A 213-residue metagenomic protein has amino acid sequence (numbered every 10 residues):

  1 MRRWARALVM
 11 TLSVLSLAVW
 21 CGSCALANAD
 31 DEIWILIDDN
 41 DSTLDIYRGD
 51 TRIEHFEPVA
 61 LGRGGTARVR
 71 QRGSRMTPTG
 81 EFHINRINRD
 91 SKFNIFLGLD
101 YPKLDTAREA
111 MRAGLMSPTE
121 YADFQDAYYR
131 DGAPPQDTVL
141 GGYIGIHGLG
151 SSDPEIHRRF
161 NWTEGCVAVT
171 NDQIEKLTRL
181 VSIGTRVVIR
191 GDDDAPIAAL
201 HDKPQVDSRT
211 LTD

Functional and structural regions predicted by a protein language model:
M1-R3: N-terminal secretory signal peptides that target proteins for export/translocation
V9-W20: Bacterial N-terminal signal peptides
M10, D50-R52, P154-E155: A short alpha-helix capping/helix-coil boundary motif
A18-W20, P58, G148-S152: Short amphipathic alpha-helical segments, especially helix-boundary/capping motifs
V19-D30: Bacterial Sec-dependent signal peptides at the C-terminal "C-region" and cleavage site
N28-G145: Gly/Pro-biased beta-strand-loop elements
D90-T212: Exported/periplasmic cell-wall-interacting domains
